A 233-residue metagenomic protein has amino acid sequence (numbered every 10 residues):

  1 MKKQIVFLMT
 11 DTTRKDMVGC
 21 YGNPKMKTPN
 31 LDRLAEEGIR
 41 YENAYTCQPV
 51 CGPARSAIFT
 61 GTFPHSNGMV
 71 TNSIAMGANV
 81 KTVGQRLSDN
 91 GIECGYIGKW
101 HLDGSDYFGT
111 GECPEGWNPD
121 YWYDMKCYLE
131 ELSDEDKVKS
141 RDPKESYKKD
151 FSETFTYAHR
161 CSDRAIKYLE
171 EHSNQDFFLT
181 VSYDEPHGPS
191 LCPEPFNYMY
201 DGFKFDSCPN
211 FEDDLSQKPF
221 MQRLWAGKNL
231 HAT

Functional and structural regions predicted by a protein language model:
M1, S88, H172-N174: Extracellular/periplasmic catalytic domains that process cell-envelope and extracellular macromolecules
K3, F7, R14-Y96, S105-D106: Active-site segment of extracytoplasmic enzymes that catalyze sulfate/phosphate-ester chemistry
T12-K25, M125-D163, K167-Q175, T180-T233: Active-site-proximal cap/lid insertion segments
A35-E37, G61-T62, M69-S73, Q85-R86 (+4 more regions): Short, surface-exposed, polar/charged, turn-prone segments marking secondary-structure boundaries
T46, K99, Y183: Active-site loop/turn elements of alpha/beta-hydrolase fold enzymes, especially the short glycine-/histidine-rich
Q48, H101, E212-L215: Residue-level detector of flexible, active-site-proximal loop/helix-junction positions within diverse enzyme catalytic
V50-C51, L102, P186-P189: Conserved catalytic-site region of short-chain dehydrogenase/reductase
A57-T154: Catalytic-site neighborhoods of secreted/periplasmic enzymes that process anionic sulfate/phosphate groups
